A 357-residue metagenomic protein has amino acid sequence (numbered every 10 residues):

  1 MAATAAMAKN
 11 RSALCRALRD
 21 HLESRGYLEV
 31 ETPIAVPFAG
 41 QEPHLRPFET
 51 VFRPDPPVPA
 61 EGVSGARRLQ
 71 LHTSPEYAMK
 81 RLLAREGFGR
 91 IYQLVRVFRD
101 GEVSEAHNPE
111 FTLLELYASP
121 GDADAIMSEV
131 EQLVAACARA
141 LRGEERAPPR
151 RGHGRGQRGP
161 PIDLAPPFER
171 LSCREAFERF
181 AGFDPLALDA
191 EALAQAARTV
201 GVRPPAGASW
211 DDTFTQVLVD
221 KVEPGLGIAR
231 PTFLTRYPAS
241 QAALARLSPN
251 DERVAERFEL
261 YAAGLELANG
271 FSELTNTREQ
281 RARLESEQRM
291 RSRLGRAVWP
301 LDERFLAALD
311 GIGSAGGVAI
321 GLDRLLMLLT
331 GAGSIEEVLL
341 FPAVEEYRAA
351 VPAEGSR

Functional and structural regions predicted by a protein language model:
M1-A125, A135, E223, M327: Class II aminoacyl-tRNA synthetase-like tRNA-binding/catalytic domains
N10-L14, L18, L71, A123-V130 (+6 more regions): Hydrophobic (often cysteine-bearing) scaffold residues that line and stabilize catalytic clefts of nucleotide/cofactor
R46, R67-L69, R90, R96 (+10 more regions): Structural beta-strand/beta-sheet cores of well-ordered domains, especially the beta-sheet scaffolds that support
E105-P109, R253, A332: Short glycine/proline-enriched turns and hinge-like loops at secondary-structure junctions
A136-G264, S286-I312, V351-A353, R357: Metal-assisted phosphate- and nucleotidyl-transfer catalytic regions
T277-R357: Active-site pocket scaffolds in enzymes
